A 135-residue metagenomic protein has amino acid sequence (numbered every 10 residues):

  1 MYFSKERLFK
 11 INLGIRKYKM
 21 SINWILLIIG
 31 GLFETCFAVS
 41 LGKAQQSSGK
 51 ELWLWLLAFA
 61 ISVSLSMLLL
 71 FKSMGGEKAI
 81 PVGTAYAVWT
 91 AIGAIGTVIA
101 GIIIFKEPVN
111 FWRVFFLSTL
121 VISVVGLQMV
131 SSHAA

Functional and structural regions predicted by a protein language model:
M1-K19: Short, Lys/Arg-enriched N-terminal segments with co-localized hydrophobic residues within the first ~10-30 amino acids
G14-A135: Polytopic alpha-helical membrane proteins, predominantly small-molecule transporters/carriers
